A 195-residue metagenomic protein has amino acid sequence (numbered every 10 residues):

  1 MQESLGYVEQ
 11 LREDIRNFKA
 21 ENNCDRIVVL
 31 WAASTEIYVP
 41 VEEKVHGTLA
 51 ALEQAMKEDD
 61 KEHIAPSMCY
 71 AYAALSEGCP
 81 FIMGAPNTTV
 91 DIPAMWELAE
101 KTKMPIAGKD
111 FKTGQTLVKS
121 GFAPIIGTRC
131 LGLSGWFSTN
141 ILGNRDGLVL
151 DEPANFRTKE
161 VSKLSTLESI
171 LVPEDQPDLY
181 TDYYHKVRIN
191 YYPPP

Functional and structural regions predicted by a protein language model:
M1-P105, D110, L117-G121: Metallocofactor- and cofactor-centric catalytic cores in central/energy metabolism, strongly enriched
E97, T102-M104, F111, Q115-P195: Active-site-lining helix/loop region of Rossmann-like oxidoreductase modules
